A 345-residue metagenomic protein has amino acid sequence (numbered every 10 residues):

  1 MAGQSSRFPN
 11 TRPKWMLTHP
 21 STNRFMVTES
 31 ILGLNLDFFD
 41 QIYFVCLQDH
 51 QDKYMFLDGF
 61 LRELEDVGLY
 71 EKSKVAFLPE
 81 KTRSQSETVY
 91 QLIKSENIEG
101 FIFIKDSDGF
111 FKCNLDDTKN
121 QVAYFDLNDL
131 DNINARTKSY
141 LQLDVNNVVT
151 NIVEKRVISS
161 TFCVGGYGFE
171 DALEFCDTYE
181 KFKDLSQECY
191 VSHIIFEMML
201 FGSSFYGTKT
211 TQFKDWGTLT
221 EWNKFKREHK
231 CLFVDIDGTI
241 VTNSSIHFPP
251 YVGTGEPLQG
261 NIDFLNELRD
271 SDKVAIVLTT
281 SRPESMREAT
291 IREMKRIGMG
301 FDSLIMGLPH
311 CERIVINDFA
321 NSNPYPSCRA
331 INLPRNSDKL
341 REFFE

Functional and structural regions predicted by a protein language model:
M1-T11, K226-R227, C231-D237: N-terminal nucleotide-binding beta1-loop-alpha1 segment
R7, S21-G100: Conserved N-terminal catalytic core of the sugar/cofactor nucleotidyltransferase
T11-I31, G253-N261: Short catalytic helix/loop segments, enriched in acidic residues and glycine and frequently bearing histidine
Q51, D108-K112, T239: A short, conserved beta-strand element in the Rossmann-like catalytic core that flanks the donor/metal-binding loop
E99-F110: Short beta-strand-to-loop acidic/aromatic patch adjacent to the donor-nucleotide binding site
F110-L185: Conserved core of the sugar-phosphate nucleotidyltransferase
S160-H229: Conserved alpha/beta core of the MobA/IspD/sugar-nucleotide pyrophosphorylase nucleotidyltransferase superfamily
H229-E345: HAD-like aspartate-dependent phosphatase fold
